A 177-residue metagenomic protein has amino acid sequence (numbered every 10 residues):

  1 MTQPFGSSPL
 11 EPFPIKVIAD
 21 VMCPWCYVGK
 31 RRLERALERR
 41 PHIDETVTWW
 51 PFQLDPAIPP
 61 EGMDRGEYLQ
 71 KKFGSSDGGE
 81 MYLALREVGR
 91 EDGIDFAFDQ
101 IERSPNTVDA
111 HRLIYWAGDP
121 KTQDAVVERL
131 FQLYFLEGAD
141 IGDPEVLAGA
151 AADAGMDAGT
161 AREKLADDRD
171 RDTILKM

Functional and structural regions predicted by a protein language model:
M1-Q3: Short acidic N-proximal helix/loop "leader" segments that mark the beginning of a domain or an inter-domain linker
F5-E45, I114-M177: C-terminal cap of thioredoxin/glutaredoxin-like
K30-E137: Structural alpha/beta surface segment adjacent to cysteine/selenocysteine redox centers across thiol/disulfide enzymes
